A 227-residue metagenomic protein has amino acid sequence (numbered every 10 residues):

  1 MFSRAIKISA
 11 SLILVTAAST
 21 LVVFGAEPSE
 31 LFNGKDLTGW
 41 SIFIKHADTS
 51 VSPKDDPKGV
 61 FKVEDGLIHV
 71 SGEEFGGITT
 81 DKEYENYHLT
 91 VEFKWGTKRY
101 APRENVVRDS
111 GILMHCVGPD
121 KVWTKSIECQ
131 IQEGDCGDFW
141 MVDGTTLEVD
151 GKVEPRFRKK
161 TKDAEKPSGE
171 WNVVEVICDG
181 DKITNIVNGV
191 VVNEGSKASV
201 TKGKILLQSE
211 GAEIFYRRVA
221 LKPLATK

Functional and structural regions predicted by a protein language model:
M1-S19: Bacterial N-terminal signal peptides that target proteins for export
V23-K227: Carbohydrate-interacting regions of secretory-pathway proteins
